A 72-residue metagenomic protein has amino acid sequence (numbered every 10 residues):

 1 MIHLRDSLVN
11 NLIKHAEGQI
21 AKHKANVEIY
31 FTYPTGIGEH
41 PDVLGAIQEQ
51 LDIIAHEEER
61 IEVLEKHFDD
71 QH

Functional and structural regions predicted by a protein language model:
I2-H72: Extended, charge-rich alpha-helical interface modules
